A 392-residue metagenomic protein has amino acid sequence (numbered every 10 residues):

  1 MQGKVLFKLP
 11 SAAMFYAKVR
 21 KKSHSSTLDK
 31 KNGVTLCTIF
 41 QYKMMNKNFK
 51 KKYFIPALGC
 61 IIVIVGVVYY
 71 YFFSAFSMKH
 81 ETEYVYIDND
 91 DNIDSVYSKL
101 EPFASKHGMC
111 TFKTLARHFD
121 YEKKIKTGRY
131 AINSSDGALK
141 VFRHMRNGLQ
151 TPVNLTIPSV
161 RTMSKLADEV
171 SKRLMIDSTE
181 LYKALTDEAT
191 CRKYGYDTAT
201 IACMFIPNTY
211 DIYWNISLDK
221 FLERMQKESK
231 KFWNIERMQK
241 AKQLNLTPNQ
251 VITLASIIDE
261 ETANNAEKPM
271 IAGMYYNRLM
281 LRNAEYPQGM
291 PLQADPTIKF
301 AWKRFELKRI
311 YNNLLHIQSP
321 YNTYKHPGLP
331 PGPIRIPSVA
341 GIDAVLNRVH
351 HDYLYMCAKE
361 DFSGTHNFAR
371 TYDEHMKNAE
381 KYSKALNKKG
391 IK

Functional and structural regions predicted by a protein language model:
K4, K18-S23, K31-N32: Polybasic, lysine-rich low-complexity intrinsically disordered segments
F7, F15-Y16, F40-Y42: Aromatic (phenylalanine/tyrosine) cluster motif
M45-E83: N-terminal type II signal-anchor transmembrane helix that functions as the membrane-insertion/stop-transfer segment
V68-Y70, S74-E236: Signal peptide-directed extracytoplasmic domains
D168, M175-T179, T190-K392: Bacterial extracytoplasmic/cell-wall-associated proteins, especially those involved in peptidoglycan
